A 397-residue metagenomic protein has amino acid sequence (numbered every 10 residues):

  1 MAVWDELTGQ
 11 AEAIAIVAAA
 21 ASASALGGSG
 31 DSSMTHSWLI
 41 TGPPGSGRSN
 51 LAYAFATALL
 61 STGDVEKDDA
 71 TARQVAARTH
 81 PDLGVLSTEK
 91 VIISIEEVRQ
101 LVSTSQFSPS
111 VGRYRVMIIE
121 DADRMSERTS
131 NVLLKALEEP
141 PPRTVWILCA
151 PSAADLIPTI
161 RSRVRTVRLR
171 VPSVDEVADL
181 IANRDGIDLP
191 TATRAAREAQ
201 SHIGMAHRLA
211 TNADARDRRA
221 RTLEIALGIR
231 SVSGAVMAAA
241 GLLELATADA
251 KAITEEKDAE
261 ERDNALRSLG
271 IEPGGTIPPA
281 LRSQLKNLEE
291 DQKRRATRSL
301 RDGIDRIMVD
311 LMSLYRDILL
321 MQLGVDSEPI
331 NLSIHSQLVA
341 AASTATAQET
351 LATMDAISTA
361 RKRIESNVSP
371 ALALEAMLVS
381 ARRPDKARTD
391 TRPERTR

Functional and structural regions predicted by a protein language model:
M1-A58, V65-Q74, P142-R143, P151-I307 (+2 more regions): Charged, glycine-rich active-site and insertion segments that engage polyanionic ligands
V17-S29, I95-V116, R124, R128 (+1 more regions): Conserved alpha-helical scaffold flanking the Walker A/P-loop in AAA+ ATPase domains
S33-T35, A76-P81, S110-R113, P140-R143: Short loop/turn elements that form and flank the Walker-type P-loop nucleotide-binding site in RecA-like NTPase cores
I40, I119, L133-L134: Hydrophobic residues in beta-strands of the RecA-like P-loop NTPase core, especially within AAA+ ATPase
D68-S94, A154-L156: AAA+/P-loop NTPase substrate/partner-engagement loops
E89-I95, A122, T166-V167: Flexible beta-alpha connector loops of hexameric P-loop NTPases
Q106-S108, N131-L148, P158: Conserved catalytic/switch belt of AAA+ P-loop NTPases
E120-D121, L148-A153: A short beta-strand-to-loop transition that corresponds to the Sensor-1 phosphate-sensing loop of AAA+ P-loop ATPases
